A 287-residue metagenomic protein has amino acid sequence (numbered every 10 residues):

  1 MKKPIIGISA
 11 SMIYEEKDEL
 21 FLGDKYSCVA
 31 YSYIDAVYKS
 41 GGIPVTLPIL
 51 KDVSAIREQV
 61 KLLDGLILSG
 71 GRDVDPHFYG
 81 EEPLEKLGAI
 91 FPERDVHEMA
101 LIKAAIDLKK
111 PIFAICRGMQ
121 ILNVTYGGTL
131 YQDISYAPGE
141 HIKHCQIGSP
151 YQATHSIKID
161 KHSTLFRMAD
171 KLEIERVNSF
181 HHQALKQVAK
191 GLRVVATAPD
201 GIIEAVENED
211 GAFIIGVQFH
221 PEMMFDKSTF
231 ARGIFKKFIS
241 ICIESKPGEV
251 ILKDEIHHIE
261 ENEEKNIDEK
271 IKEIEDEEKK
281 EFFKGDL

Functional and structural regions predicted by a protein language model:
M1-F113, V124, Y136-A169, R176 (+3 more regions): N-terminal beta1-alpha1 cap of cysteine-dependent amidohydrolase-like domains
C116: Conserved G/P- and acidic residue-centered "switch" motifs that form tight phosphate/ATP-binding loops in soluble
M119-L122: Hydrophobic, aromatic-enriched interface-forming segments
G128-Y131: Post-Walker A helix-loop "phosphate-sensing" segment adjacent to the P-loop in P-loop NTPases
F180: DNA-recognition element of transcription regulators
